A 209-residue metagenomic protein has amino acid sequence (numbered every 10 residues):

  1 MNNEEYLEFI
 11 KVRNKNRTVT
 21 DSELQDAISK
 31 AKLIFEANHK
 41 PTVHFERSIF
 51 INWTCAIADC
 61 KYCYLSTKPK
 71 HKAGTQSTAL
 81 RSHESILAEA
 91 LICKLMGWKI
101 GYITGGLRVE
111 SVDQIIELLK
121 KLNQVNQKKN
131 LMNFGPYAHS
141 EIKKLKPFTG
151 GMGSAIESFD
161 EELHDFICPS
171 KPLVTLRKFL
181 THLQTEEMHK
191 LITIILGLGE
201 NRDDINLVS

Functional and structural regions predicted by a protein language model:
M1-Y62, S66: Flexible, acidic/Gly-rich N-terminal and inter-domain linker regions that tether and position cofactor-handling modules
F9, K15-T18, A27, L118 (+3 more regions): A structural signal for short hydrophobic/aromatic patches embedded in well-ordered alpha helices
D21-S22, S170, G199: Residues at alpha-helix boundaries and the short loops/turns that link adjacent helices
I51, L107-V109, L196-E200: Short histidine/acidic/glycine/proline-rich micro-motifs that form metal- and phosphate-coordinating active-site loops
T67-Q114, L118-L183, H189-T193: Core AdoMet radical
M132-A138, I195-S209: Active-site glycine- and acidic-residue-rich loops that bind and position anionic ligands or nucleotide-like cofactors
